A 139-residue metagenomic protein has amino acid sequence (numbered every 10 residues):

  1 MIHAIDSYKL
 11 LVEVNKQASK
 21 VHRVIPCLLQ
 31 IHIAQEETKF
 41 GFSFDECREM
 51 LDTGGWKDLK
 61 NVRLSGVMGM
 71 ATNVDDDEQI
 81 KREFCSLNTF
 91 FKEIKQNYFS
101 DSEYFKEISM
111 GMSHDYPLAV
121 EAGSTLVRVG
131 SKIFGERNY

Functional and structural regions predicted by a protein language model:
M1-H114, A122, F134: Conserved alpha/beta-domain cores
P117: Short alpha-helical basic/polar micro-motif
V120-Y139: C-terminal helical cap(s) of enzyme catalytic domains, especially alpha/beta-barrels
